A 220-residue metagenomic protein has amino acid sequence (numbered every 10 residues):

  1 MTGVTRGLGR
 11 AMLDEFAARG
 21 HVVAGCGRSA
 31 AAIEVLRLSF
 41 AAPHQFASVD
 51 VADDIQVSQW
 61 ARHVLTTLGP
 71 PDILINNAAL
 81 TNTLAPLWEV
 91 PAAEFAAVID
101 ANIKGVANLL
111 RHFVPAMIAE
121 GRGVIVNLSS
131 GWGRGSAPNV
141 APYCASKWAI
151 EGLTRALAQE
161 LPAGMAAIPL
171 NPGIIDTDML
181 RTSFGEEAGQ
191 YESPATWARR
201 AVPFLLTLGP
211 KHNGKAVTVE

Functional and structural regions predicted by a protein language model:
T5-R6: Conserved glycine-rich cofactor-binding loop
R19-V35: Conserved glycine-rich Rossmann-like NAD(P)H-binding loop of the short-chain dehydrogenase/reductase
V49-Q59, A92: The beta1-alpha1 cofactor-binding region of Rossmann-like NAD(H)/NADP(H)-dependent oxidoreductases
A85-L87, E94-A96: Substrate-binding pocket helix/loop in short-chain dehydrogenase/reductase
L110, S146: Active-site helix of classical SDR
S130: Residue(s) in the substrate-gating loop at a strand-loop-helix junction that position the organic substrate next
A163-M165, P169-T177, E186-E220: C-terminal helical subdomain
